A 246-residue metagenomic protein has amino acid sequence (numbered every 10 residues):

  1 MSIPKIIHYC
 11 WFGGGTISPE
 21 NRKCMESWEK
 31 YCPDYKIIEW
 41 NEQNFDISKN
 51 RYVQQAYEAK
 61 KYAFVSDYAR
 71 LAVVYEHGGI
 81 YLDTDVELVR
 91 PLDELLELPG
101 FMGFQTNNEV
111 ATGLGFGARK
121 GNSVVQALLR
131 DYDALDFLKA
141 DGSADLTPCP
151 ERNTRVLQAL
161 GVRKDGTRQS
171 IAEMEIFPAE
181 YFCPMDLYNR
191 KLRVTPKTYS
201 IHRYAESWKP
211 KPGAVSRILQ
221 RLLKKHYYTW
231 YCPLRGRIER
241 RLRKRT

Functional and structural regions predicted by a protein language model:
M1-S66, T84-T246: Glycosyltransferase-associated regions of secretory-pathway enzymes, highlighting luminal stem/catalytic domains
Y68-G79: Small-residue hinge/turn detector
